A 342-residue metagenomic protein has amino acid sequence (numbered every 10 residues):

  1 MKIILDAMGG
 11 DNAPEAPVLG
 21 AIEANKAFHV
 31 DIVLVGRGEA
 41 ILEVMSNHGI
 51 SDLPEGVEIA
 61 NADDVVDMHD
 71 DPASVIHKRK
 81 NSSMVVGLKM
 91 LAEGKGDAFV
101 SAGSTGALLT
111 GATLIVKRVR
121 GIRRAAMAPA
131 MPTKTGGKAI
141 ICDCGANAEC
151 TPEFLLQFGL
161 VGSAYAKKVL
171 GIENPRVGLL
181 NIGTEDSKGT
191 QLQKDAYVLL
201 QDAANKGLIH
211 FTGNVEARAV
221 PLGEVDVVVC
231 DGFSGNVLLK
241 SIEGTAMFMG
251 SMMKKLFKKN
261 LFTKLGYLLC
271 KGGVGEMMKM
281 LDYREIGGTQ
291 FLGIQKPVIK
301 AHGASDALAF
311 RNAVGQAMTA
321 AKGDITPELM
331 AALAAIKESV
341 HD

Functional and structural regions predicted by a protein language model:
M1-E43: N-terminal phosphate-binding or glycine-rich loops at protein starts, especially the Walker A/P-loop of NTPases
I3-E15, A146-L156, K300-A307: Short, glycine-rich nucleotide/cofactor-binding loops
D6, V35-G36, E58-A60, S101-G103 (+6 more regions): Short beta-strand segments
M8-G9, D64-V65, S104-G106, T184-E185 (+2 more regions): Short glycine-rich anion-binding loops that position phosphate/pyrophosphate groups of nucleotides and phosphorylated
P14-A16, F28-V33, E39, A148-A217 (+2 more regions): Glycine-rich phosphate/diphosphate-binding loop of Rossmann-like nucleotide-binding domains
I50-G96: Phosphate/nucleotide-donor binding subsite
T113-G137, I141, E224-V228, G232-D342: Glycine-rich phosphate/nucleotide-binding loop
